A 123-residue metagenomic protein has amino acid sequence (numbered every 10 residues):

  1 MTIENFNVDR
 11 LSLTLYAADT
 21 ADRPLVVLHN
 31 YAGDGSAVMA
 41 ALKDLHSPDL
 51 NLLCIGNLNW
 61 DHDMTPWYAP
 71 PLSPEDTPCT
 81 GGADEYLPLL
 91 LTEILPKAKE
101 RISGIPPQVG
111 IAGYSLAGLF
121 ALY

Functional and structural regions predicted by a protein language model:
M1-P24, L50: A domain-start/cap signature at the N-terminus of enzymes
N7-D9, H46, I105: Short, structurally constrained coil/turn elements that cap an alpha-helix or connect an alpha-helix to the following
A18-D19, P70, I111: Intrinsic disorder/low-complexity segments
D22-R101: Serine-hydrolase catalytic machinery in alpha/beta-hydrolase-like enzymes
Y86, S115-G118: Active-site loop->helix "elbow" adjoining a glycine-rich segment at hydrolase catalytic centers
I102-Y114: Alpha/beta-hydrolase fold nucleophile elbow
F120-Y123: Hydrolases whose catalytic domains are alpha/beta-hydrolase-1, hotdog thioesterase, or metallo-beta-lactamase-like
